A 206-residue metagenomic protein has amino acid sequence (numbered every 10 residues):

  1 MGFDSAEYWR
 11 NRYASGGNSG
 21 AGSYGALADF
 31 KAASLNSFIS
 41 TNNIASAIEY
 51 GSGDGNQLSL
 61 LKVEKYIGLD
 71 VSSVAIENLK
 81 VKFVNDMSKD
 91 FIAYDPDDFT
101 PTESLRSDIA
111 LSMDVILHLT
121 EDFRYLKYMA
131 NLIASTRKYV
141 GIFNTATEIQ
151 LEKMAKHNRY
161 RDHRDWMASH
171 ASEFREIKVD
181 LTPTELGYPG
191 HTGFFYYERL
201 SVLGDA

Functional and structural regions predicted by a protein language model:
M1-L105, D122-A206: Class I (Rossmann-like) S-adenosyl-L-methionine-dependent methyltransferase catalytic domain, capturing the SAM-binding
I109-D122: A short SAM/SAH-binding and catalytic strip from SAM-dependent methyltransferases
